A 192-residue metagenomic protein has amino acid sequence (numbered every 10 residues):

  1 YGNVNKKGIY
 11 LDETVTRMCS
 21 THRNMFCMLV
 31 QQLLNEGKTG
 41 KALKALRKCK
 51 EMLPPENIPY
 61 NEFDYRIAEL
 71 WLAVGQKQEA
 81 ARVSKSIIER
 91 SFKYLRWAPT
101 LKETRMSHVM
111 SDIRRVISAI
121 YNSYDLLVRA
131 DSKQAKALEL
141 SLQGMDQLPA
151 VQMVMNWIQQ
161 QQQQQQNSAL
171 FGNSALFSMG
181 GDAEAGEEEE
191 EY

Functional and structural regions predicted by a protein language model:
Y1-Y192: C-terminal luminal/periplasmic domains and tails of membrane-associated envelope-modifying transferases
